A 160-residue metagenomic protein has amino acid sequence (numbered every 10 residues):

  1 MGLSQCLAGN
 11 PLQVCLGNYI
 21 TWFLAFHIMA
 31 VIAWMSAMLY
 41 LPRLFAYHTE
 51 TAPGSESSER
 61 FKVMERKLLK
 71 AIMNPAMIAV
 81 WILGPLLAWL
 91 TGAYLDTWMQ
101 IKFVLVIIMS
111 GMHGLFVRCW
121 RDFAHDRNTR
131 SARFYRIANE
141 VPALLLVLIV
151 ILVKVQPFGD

Functional and structural regions predicted by a protein language model:
G2-D160: Polytopic transmembrane helical bundles with strong interfacial aromatic enrichment
